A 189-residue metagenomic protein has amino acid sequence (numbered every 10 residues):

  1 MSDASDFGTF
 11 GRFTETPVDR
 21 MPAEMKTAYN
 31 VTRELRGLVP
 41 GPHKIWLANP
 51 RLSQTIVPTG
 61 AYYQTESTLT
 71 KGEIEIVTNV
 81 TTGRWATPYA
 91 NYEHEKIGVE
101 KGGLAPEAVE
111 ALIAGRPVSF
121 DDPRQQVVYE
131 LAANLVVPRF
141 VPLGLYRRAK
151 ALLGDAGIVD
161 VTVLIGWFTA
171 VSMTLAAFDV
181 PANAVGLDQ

Functional and structural regions predicted by a protein language model:
M1-Q189: Hydrophobic alpha-helical segments
